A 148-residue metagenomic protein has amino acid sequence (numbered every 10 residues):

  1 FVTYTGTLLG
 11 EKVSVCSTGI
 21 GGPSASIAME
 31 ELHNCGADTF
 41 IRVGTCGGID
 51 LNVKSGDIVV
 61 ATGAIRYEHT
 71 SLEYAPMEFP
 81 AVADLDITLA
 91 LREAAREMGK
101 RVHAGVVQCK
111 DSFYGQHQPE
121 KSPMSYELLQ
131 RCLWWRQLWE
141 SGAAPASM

Functional and structural regions predicted by a protein language model:
F1-A81, L85-L89: Metabolite-binding pocket within alpha/beta catalytic cores that recognizes anionic/polar moieties
L32, G142-A144: Generic structural signal for hydrophobic
I49-L51, Y67-H69, D111-Q118, G142: Short acidic/glycine-rich loop or secondary-structure boundary segments that cap or lie
V82-E140: Active-site rim beta-loop-alpha module in soluble metabolic enzymes
S147-M148: Extended hydrophobic
